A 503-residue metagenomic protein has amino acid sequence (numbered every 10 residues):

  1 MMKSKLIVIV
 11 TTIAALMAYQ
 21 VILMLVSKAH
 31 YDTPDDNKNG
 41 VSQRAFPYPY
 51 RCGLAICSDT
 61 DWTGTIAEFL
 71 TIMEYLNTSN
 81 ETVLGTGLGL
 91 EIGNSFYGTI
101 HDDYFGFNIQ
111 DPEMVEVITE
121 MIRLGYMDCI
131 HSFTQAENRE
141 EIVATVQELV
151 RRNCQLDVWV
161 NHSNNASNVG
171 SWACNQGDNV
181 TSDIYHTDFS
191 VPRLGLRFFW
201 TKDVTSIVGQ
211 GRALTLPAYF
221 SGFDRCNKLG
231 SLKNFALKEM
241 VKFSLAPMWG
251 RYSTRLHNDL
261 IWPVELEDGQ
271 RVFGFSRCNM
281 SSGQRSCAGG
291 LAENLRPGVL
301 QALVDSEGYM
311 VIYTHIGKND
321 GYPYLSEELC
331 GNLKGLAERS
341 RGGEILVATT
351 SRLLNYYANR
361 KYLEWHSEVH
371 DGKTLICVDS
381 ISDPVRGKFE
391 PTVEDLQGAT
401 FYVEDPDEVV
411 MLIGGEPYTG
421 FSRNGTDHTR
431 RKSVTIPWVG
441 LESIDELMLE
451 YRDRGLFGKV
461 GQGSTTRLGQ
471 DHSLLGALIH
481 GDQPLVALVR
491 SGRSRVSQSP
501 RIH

Functional and structural regions predicted by a protein language model:
M1, A18, I502-H503: Plant-biased detector of terminal regions, especially N-terminal secretory signal peptides and adjacent cleavage-site
M1-I13: N-terminal Sec-pathway targeting helices
S4-K5, L23-F273, G290-Y313, Y322-T350 (+2 more regions): Catalytic alpha-helical scaffold of carbohydrate-active enzymes acting on polysaccharides/glycoconjugates
A14-M24: Hydrophobic alpha-helical membrane-insertion segments, chiefly the h-region of N-terminal signal peptides
R277-A288, I316-G321: Surface-exposed cleft-lining segments at the edges of enzyme active sites
